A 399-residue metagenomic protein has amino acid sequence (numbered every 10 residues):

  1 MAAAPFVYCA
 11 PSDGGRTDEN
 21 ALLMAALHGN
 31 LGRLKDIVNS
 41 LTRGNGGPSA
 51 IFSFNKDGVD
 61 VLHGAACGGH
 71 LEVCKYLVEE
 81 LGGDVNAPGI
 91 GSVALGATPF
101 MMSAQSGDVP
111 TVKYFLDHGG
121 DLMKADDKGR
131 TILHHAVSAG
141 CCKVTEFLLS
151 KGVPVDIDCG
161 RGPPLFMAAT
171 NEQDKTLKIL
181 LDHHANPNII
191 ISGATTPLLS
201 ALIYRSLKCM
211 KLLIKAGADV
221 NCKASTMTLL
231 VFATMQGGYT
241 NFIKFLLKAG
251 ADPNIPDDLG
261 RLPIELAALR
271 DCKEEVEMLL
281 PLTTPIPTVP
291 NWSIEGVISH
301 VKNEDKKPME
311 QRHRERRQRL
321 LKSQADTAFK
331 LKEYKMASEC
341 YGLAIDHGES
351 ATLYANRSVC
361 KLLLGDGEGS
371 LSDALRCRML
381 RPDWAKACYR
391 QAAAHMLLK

Functional and structural regions predicted by a protein language model:
A2-A21, K151, H183, A216 (+3 more regions): Ankyrin-repeat-protein effector appendages
G15, N55, G89-V93, D126 (+5 more regions): Ankyrin repeat boundary/linker residues
D18, G58, S92, G96 (+5 more regions): Start-of-repeat signature of ankyrin repeats
M24, G64, M102, H135 (+4 more regions): Ankyrin-repeat alpha-helix packing hotspot
G29, G69, G107, G140 (+4 more regions): Ankyrin-repeat intra-repeat helix-capping/turn positions
R33, E72-V73, P110-T111, K143-V144 (+4 more regions): Conserved ankyrin/ankyrin-like repeat signature
V38-S49, K75-D84, K113-D121, E146-P154 (+4 more regions): Ankyrin repeat domain, specifically the short helix-to-loop turn at the C-terminus of the second helix of each repeat
Q318, A351-T352, A385-K386: Helix-start (N-cap) detector for alpha-helical repeat units in TPR-like alpha-solenoids, especially tetratricopeptide
